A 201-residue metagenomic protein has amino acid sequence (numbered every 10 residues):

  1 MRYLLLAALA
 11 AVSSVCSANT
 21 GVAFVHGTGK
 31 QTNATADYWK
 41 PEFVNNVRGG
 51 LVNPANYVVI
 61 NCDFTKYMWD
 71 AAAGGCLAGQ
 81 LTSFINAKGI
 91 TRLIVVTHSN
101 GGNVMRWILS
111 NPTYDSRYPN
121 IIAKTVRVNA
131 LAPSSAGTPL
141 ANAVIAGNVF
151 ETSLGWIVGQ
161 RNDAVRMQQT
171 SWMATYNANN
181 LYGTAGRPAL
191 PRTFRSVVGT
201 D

Functional and structural regions predicted by a protein language model:
M1-L4: Positively charged n-region of N-terminal signal peptides that target proteins for export
L6-A8: Sec-dependent N-terminal signal peptides
V12-S17: N-terminal signal peptide c-region/cleavage motif recognized by signal peptidases
A18-L93, A146: Active-site catalytic motif of lipid deacylating hydrolases and related acyltransferases
V22, G74-N180: Serine-dependent carboxylesterase/thioesterase catalytic core of lipase-like alpha/beta-hydrolase/SGNH enzymes
A23, V58, N129, R195-V197: Hydrophobic/aromatic beta-strand patches that form the interior of the parallel beta-sheet core in alpha/beta enzyme
T28-K30, T65, N100-G102, S134-A136 (+1 more regions): Short, solvent-exposed loop/turn segments at secondary-structure junctions
R187-D201: C-terminal catalytic-base region of ester-bond hydrolases, centering on the histidine of the charge-relay
